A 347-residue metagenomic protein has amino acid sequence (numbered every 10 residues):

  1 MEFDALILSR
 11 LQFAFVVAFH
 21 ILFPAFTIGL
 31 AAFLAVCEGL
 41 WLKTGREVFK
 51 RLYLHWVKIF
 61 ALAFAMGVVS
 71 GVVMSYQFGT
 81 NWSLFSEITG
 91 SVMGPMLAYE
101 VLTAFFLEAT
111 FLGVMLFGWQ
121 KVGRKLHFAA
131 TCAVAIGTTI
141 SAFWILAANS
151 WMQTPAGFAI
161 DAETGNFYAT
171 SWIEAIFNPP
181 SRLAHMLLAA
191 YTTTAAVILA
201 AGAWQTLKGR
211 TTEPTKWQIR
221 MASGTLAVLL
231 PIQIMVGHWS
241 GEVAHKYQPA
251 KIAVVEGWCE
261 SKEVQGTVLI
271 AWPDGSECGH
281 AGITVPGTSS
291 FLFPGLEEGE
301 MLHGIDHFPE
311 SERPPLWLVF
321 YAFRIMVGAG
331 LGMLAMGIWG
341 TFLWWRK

Functional and structural regions predicted by a protein language model:
M1-K347: Polytopic transmembrane helical bundles with strong interfacial aromatic enrichment
